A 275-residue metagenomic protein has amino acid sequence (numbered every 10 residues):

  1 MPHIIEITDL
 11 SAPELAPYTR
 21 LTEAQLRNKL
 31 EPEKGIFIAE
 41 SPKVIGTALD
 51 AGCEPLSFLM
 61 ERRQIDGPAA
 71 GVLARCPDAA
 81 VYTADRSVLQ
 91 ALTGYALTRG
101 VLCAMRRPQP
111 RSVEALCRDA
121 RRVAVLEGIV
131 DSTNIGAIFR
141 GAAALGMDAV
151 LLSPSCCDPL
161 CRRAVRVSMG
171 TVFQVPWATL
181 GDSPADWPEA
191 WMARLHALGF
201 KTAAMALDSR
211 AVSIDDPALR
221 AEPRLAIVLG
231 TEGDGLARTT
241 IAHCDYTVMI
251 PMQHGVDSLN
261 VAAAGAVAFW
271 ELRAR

Functional and structural regions predicted by a protein language model:
M1-P68, C156-C157: Boundary-proximal intrinsically disordered activation/regulatory segments immediately upstream of a helical core
I5, T83, R106-R210: RNA substrate-binding interface of SAM-dependent RNA methyltransferases
L49, R75, H196-A197: Anion (oxyanion) recognition and catalysis
G67-D78, T240: Short, aromatic/basic amphipathic alpha-helical patches
R75-G94: A glycine-rich helix N-cap at a beta->alpha junction
C103, G141-L145, P159-F173, R238-R275: Structured adenosyl-cofactor binding patch, chiefly the S-adenosyl-L-methionine
A203-H254: Active-site/ligand-binding-proximal alpha/beta "capping" segment
